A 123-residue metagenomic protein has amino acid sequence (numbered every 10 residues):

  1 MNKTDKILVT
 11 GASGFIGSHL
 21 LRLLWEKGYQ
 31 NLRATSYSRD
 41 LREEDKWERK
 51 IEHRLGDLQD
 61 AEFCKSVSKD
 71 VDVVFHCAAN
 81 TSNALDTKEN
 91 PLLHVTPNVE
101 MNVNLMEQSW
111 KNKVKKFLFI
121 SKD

Functional and structural regions predicted by a protein language model:
D5-K27: N-terminal Rossmann NAD(P)H-binding glycine-rich loop of SDR-like oxidoreductase domains
K6, D72-V73, K116: Structural motif
G17, R42, A84: Glycine/Thr-rich phosphate-binding loops of Rossmann-like dinucleotide-binding domains
Y29-R39: Conserved glycine-rich Rossmann-like NAD(P)H-binding loop of the short-chain dehydrogenase/reductase
S38, N80-A84, D123: Active-site pre-Tyr helix/loop in NAD(P)-dependent dehydrogenases
R42-I51: Short, conserved SAM-binding/catalytic segment of Class I S-adenosyl-L-methionine-dependent methyltransferases
I51, L55-P97, Q108: NAD(P)H-binding glycine-rich loop region in Rossmannoid oxidoreductase-like domains and their noncatalytic homologs
H76, V103-D123: Conserved Rossmann-fold NAD(P)-dependent oxidoreductase catalytic core, especially the SDR/UDP-sugar
